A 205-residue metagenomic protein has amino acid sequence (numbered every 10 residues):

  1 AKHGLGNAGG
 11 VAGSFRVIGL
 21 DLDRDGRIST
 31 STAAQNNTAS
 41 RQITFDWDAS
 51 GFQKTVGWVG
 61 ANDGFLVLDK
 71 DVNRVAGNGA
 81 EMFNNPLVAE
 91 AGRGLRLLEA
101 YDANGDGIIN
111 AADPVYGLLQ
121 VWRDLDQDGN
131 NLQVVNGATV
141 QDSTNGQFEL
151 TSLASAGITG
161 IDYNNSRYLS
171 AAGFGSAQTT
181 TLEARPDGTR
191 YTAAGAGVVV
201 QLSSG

Functional and structural regions predicted by a protein language model:
A1-G205: Calcium-binding acidic motifs and repeat modules
